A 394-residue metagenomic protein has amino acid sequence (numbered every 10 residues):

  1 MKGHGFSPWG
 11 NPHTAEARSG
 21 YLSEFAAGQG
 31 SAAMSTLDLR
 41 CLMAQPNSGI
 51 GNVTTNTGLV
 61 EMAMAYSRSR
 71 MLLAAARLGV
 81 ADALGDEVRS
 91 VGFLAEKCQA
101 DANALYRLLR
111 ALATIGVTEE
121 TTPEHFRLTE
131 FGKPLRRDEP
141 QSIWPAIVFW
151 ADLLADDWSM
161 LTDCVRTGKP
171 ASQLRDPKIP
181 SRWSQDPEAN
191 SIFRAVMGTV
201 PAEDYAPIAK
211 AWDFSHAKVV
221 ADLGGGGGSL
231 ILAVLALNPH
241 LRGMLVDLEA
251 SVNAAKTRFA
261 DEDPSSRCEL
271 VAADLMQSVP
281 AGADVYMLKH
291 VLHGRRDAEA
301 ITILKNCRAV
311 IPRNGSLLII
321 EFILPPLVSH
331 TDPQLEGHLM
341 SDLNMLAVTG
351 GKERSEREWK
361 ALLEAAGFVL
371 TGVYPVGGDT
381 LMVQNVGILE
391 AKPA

Functional and structural regions predicted by a protein language model:
A44-I50, N56-Q99, N103-K218: Conserved Class I S-adenosyl-L-methionine-dependent methyltransferase catalytic core
H216-G226: Conserved class I S-adenosyl-L-methionine
G227-N238: Conserved SAM-binding loop of SAM-dependent methyltransferases across substrates and taxa, primarily the Class I
M276-Y286: A short acidic, Gly/Pro-enriched loop at the edge of an enzyme's catalytic core that lines a small-molecule cofactor
D284-E299: A short SAM/SAH-binding and catalytic strip from SAM-dependent methyltransferases
I301-R313: A short glycine-rich, Lys/Arg-flanked "PGG" loop and its adjoining helix->strand segment in the class I
I320-A366, T371-G372: C-terminal alpha-helical "lid/dimerization" subdomain adjacent to the S-adenosyl-L-methionine
F368-A394: Core SAM-dependent methyltransferase catalytic element
